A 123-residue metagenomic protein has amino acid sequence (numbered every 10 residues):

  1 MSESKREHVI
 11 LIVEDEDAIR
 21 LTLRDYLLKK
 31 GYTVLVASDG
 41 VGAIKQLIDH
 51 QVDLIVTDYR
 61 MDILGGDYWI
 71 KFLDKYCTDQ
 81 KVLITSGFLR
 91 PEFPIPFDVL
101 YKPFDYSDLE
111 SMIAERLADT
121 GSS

Functional and structural regions predicted by a protein language model:
M1-V9, D105-S123: Non-catalytic signal-transmission and effector/linker regions of two-component phosphorelay proteins
E16-L35, Y106: Two-component/phosphorelay signaling modules centered on CheY-like receiver
R20, D62-I63: The feature encodes the CheY-like receiver
V36-K45, G66: Helix N-cap/capping motif at the beta->alpha junctions
K45, D67-T78: Short amphipathic alpha-helix used as the core "switch/output" element in two-component signaling
D58: Active-site residues of response regulator receiver
I84-S86: Hydrophobic/aromatic residues positioned on beta-strands within the core alpha/beta folds
K102: A Lys-centered signature of the CheY-like receiver
